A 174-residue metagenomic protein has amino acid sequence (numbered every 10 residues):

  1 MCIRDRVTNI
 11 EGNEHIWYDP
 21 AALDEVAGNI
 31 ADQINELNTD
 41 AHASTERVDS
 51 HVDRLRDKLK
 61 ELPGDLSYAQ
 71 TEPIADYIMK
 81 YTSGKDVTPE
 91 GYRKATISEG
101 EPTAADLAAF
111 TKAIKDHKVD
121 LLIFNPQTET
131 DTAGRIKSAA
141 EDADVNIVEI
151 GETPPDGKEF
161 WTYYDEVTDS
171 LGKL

Functional and structural regions predicted by a protein language model:
I3-L174: Extracytoplasmic metal-acquisition and chelation regions
